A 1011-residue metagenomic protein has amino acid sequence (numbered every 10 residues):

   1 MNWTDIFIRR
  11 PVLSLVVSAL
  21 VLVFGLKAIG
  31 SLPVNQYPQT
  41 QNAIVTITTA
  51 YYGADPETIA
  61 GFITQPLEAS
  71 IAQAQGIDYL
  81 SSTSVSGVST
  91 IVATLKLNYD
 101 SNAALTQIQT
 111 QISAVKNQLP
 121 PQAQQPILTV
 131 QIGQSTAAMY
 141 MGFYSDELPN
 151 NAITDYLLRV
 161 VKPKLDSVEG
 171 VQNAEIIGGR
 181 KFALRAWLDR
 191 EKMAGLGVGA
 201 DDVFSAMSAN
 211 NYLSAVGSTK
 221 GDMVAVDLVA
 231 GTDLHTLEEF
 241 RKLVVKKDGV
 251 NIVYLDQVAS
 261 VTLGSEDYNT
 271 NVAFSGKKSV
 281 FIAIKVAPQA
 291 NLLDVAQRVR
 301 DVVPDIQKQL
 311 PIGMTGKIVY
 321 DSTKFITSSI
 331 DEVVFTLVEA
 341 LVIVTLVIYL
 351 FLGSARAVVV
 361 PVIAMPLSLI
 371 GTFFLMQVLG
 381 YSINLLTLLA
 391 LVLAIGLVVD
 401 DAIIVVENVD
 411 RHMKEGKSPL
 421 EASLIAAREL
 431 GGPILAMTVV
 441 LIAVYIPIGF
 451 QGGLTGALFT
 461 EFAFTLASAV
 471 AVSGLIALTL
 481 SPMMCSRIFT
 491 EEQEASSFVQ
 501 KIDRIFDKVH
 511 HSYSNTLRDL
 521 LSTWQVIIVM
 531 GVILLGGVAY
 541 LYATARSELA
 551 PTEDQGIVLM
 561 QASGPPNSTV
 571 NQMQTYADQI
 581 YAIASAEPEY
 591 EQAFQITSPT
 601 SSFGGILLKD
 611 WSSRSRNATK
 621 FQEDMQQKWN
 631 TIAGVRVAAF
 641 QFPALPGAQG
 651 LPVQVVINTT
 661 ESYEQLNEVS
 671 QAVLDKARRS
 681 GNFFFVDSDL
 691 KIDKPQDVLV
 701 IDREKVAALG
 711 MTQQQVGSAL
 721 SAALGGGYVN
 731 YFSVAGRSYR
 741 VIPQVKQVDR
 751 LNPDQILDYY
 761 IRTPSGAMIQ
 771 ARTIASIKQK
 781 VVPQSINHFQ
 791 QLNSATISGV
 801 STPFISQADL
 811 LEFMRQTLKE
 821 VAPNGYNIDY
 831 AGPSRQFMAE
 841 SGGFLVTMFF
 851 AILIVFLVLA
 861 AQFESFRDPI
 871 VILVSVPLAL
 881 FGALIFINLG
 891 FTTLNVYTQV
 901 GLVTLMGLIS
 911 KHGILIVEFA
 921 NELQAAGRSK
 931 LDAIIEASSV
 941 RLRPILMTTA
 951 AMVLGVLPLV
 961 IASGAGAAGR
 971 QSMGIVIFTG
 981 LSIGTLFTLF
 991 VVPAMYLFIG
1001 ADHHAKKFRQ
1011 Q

Functional and structural regions predicted by a protein language model:
M1-L341, I383, A457, P643-L645 (+2 more regions): Membrane-proximal extracytoplasmic
M1-S31, L430, F498-L549, I606 (+2 more regions): Signature of alpha-helical transmembrane segments and their immediate interfacial
N2-I8, V12, A287-N291, T327-N384 (+5 more regions): Interfacial segments of transmembrane alpha-helices in multi-pass membrane proteins
I108, L346, V358-L379, P447 (+6 more regions): Small-residue-enriched core segments of transmembrane alpha-helices in multipass membrane transport and channel
V319, I326, I330, V406 (+4 more regions): Helix-loop junctions and hydrophobic alpha-helical segments within the transmembrane domains of large membrane
S322, L388, T631-K1006: C-terminal transmembrane helical bundles of large multi-pass transporters and their helix-start/helix-kink determinants
I395-V409, G431-F450, A457-V499, G604 (+5 more regions): Transmembrane alpha-helices and their membrane-interface boundaries in multi-pass membrane transporters and channels
S512, G531-K628, I632-A639, A672: Juxtamembrane segments of multi-pass membrane proteins
